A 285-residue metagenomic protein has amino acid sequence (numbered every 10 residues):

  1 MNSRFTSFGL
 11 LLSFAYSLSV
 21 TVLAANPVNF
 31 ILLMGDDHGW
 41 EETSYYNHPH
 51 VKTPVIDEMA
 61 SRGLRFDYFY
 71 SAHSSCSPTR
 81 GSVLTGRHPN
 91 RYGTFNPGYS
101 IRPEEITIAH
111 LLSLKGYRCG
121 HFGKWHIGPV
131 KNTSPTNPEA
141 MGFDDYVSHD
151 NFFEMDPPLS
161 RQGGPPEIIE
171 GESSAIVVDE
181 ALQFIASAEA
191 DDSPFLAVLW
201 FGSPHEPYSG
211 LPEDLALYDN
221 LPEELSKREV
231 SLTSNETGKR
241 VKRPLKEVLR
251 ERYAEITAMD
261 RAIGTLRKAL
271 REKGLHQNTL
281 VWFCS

Functional and structural regions predicted by a protein language model:
M1-L11: Bacterial N-terminal signal peptides that target proteins for export
G9-T21: Bacterial N-terminal signal peptides
V20-V28: Extreme N-terminus of proteins, especially the signal/transit-peptide cleavage junction and the first residues
V28, D37-H50, N137, Y146-S285: Active-site-proximal cap/lid insertion segments
L32-G35, G39-H121, P129-K131, M141 (+3 more regions): Active-site segment of extracytoplasmic enzymes that catalyze sulfate/phosphate-ester chemistry
K124: Active-site glycine-centered loops adjacent to acidic/histidine catalytic or metal-binding residues that shape
